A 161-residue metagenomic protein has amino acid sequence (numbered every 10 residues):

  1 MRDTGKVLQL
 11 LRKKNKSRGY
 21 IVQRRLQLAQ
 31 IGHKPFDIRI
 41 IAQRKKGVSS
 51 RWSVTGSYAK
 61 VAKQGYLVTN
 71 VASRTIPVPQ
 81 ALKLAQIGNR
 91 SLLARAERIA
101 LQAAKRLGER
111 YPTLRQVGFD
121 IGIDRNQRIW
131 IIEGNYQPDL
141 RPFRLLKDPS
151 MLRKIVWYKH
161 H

Functional and structural regions predicted by a protein language model:
M1, S73-A94: Short histidine-centered catalytic/ligand-binding loop motif
M1-T75: Phosphate-binding site of ATP-dependent enzymes
Q9-N15, R90-R95, A103: N-terminal start-of-chain detector that recognizes signal peptides and the immediate post-cleavage beginning
H33-P35, T113-Q116: Short solvent-exposed loop/turn micro-motifs enriched in small/polar/acidic residues
I38, T55, A94, R98-L101: Internal, well-ordered alpha-helical scaffold/interface segments that support domain packing or protein-protein contacts
K45-R51, G65-N70, V78-A85, F143-D148 (+1 more regions): Glycine-rich loops and low-complexity Gly/Arg-rich segments that provide flexible linkers or classic glycine-based
S91-A94, R98, K105, R110-L114 (+1 more regions): C-terminal active-site "lid" helix and adjoining low-complexity regulatory extension at the edge of ATP-using catalytic
F119-I121: Hydrophobic residue at the +6 position relative to the catalytic HRD Asp in the kinase catalytic loop
